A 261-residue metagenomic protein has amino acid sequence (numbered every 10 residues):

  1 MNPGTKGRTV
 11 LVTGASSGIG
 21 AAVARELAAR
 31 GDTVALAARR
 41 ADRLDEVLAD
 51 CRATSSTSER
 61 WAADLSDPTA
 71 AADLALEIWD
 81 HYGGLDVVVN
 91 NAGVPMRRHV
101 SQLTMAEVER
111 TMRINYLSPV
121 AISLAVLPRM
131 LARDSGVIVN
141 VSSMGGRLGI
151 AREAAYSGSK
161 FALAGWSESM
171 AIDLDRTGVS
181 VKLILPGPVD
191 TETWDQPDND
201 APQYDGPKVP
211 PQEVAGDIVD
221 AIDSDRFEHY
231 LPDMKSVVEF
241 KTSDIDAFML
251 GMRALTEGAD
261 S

Functional and structural regions predicted by a protein language model:
S16-S17: Conserved glycine-rich cofactor-binding loop
R30-V47: Conserved glycine-rich Rossmann-like NAD(P)H-binding loop of the short-chain dehydrogenase/reductase
A62-D73, M105: The beta1-alpha1 cofactor-binding region of Rossmann-like NAD(H)/NADP(H)-dependent oxidoreductases
H99-V100, T104-E109: Substrate-binding pocket helix/loop in short-chain dehydrogenase/reductase
S123, S159: Active-site helix of classical SDR
S143: Residue(s) in the substrate-gating loop at a strand-loop-helix junction that position the organic substrate next
L183, N199-V237: C-terminal helical subdomain
